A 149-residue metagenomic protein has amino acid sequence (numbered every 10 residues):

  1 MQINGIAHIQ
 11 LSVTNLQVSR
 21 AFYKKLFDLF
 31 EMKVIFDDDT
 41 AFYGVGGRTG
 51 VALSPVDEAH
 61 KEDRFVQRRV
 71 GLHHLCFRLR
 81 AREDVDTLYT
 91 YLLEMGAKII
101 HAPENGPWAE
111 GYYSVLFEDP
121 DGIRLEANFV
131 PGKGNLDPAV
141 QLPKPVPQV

Functional and structural regions predicted by a protein language model:
M1-R20, L75, P131-V149: N-terminal beta-strand motif that seeds the catalytic metal site of vicinal oxygen chelate
G5, G71, G111: Exposed loop/turn and edge beta-strand positions of beta-sandwich/beta-sheet ligand-binding modules
Q10-D57: Core segments of cupin and vicinal oxygen chelate
V13-V18, C76-D121: Vicinal oxygen chelate
V45-R80, D86-Y89: Long, continuous compositionally biased terminal/linker segments
D57-D63, H101, G134-L136: A short, acidic/glycine-rich surface segment
E110, L116, A127-G134: Short beta->alpha transition motifs characteristic of CBS
